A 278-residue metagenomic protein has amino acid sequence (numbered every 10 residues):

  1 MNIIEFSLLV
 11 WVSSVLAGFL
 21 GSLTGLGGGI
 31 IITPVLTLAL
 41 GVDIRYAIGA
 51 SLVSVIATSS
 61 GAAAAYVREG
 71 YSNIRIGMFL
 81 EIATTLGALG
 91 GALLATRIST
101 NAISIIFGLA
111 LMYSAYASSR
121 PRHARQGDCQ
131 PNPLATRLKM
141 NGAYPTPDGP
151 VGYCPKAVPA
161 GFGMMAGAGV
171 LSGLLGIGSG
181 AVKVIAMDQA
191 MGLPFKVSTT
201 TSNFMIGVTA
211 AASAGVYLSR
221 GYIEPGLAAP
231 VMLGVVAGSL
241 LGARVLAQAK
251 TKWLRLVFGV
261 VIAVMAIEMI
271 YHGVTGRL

Functional and structural regions predicted by a protein language model:
M1-F19, L38, I44, A65-G169 (+2 more regions): Juxtamembrane transmembrane-helix boundary motif
L9-S14, A50-V53, S198, F204: Alpha-helical transmembrane segments of multi-pass membrane proteins
L20-G29, S172-S179: Short helix-coil transition sites and intra-membrane helix breaks within transmembrane domains of multi-pass
I32-Y46, S172-G173, V182-V197: Interfacial segments of multi-pass membrane proteins
G49, G77, T199-T200, G259: Conserved glycine-rich helix-kink/hinge and helix-boundary motifs of the Major Facilitator Superfamily
S51-V55, S202-I206, L227-A228, M232: Short hydrophobic/aromatic, small-residue-rich stretches within specific transmembrane helices of secondary active
V53-G61, A83-G87, L94, M205-A212: Membrane-embedded alpha-helical segments of transport systems, primarily multispan ion/solute transporters
